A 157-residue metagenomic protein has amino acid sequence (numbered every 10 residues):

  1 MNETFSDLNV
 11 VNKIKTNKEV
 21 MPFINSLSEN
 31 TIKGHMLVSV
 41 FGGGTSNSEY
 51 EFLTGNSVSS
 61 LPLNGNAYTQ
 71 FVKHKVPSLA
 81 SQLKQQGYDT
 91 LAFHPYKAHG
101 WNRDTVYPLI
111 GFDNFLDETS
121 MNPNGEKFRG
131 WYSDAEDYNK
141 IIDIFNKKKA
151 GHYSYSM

Functional and structural regions predicted by a protein language model:
M1-M157: Solvent-exposed soluble domains appended to multi-pass membrane proteins
